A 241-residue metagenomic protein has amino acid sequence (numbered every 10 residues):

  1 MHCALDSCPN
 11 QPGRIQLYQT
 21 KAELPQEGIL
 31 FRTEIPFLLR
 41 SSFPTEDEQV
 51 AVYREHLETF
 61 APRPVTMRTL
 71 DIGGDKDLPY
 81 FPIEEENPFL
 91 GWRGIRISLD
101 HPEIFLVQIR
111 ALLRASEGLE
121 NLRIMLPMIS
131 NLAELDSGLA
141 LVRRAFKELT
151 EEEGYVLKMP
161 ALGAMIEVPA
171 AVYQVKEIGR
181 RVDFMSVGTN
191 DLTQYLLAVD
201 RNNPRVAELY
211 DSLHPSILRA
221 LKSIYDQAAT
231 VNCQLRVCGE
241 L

Functional and structural regions predicted by a protein language model:
M1-L241: Conserved alpha/beta-domain cores
